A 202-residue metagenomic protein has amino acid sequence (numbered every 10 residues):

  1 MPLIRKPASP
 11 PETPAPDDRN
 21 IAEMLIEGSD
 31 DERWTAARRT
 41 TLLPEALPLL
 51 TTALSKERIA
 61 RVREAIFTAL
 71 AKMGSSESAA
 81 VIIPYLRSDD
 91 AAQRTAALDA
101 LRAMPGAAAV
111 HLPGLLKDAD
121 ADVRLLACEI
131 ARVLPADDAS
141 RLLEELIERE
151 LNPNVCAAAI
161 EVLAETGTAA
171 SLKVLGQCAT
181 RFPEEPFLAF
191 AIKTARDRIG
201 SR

Functional and structural regions predicted by a protein language model:
P2-T13, E23, D30-L43, T52-A53 (+8 more regions): Structural detector for internal amphipathic alpha-helices that build alpha-solenoid repeat scaffolds
D18-I21: Short amphipathic alpha-helical segments that mediate assembly, nucleic-acid/protein binding, or membrane association
L25, L86, R181: Generic anion/oxyanion-binding catalytic loop in active/binding sites
E45-L47: N-terminal, post-signal-peptide region of Sec/Tat-exported proteins
L142, V174-R181: Alpha-helical scaffold repeats of the Armadillo/HEAT/TPR superfamily
